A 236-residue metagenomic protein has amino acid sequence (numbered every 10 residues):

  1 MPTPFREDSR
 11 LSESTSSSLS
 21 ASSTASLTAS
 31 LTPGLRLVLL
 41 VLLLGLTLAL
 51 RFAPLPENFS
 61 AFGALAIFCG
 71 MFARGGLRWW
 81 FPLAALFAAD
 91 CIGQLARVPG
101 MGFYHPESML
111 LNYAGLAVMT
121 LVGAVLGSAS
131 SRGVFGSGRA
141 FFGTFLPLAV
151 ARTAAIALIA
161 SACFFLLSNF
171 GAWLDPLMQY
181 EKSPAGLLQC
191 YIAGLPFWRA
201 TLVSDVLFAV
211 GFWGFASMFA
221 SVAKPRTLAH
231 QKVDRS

Functional and structural regions predicted by a protein language model:
P2-F5, S12-E13, T32-A73, L77-W80: Hydrophobic transmembrane alpha-helices
P2-L19, T24-A25, A29-P33, S130-V150 (+1 more regions): Membrane-interfacial, low-structure loops and terminal tails that flank and connect transmembrane helices in multi-pass
L37-L42, W79-A84, M109-A114, A151-L158 (+1 more regions): Hydrophobic alpha-helical transmembrane segments
L44-A53, A84-V98, S161-F170: Aromatic-anchored segments of alpha-helical transmembrane domains
A49, C69-G76, V118-S131, G138 (+1 more regions): Structural signal for the C-terminal ends of transmembrane alpha-helices and the immediately following loop
P54-T120: Alpha-helical membrane segments and adjacent membrane-interface helices in multi-pass membrane proteins
P99-F165: Short helix-perturbing small/polar motifs within transmembrane alpha-helices
F135, F141-S221, P225-R226: Membrane-embedded alpha-helical hairpins and interfacial helices in multi-pass inner-membrane proteins
